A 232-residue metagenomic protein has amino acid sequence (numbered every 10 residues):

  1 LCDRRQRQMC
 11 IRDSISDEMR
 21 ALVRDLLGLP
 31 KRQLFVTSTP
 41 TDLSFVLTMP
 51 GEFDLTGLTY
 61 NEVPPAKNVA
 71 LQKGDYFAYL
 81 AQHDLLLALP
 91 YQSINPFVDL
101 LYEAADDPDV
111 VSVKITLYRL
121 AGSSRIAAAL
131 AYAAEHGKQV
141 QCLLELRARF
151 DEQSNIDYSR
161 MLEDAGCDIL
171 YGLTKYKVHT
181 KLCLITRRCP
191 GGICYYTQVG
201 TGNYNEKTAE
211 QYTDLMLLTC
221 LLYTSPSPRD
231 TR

Functional and structural regions predicted by a protein language model:
L1-R7, I11, Y223-R232: Single conserved hydrophobic/aromatic residue that forms the stacking wall/gate of nucleotide- or nucleobase-binding
R4-S112, A127-A129: N-terminal non-catalytic structural scaffold regions of very large proteins
Q8, D84, V110-K114, Q139-Q141 (+3 more regions): Beta-sheet entry/capping signal
S14-M19, L43-S44, S93-P96, R119-R125 (+4 more regions): Flexible loop/turn segments at secondary-structure boundaries
V23-G28, A129-L130, I156-M161, T186 (+1 more regions): Short secondary-structure boundary/capping segments
D107-A165: Primarily the HKD phosphodiesterase
L146-Q211: Phosphate/diphosphate-binding loops
D214-L222: Mobile "lid/hinge" segments at catalytic clefts and subdomain interfaces of large enzymes
